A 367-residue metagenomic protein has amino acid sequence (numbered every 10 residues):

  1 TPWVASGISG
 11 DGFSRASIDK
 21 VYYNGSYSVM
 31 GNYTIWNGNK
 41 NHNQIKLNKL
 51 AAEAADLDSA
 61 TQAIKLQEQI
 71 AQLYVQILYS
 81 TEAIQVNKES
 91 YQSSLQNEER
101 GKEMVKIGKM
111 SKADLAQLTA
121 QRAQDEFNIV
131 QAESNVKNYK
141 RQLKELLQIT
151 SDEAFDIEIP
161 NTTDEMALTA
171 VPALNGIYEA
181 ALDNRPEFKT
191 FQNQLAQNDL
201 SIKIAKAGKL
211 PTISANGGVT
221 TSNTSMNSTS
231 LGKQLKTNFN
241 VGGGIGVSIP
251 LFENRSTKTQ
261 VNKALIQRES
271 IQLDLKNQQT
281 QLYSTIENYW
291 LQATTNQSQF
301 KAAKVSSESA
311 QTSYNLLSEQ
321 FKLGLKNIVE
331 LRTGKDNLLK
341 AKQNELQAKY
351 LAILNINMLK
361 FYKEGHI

Functional and structural regions predicted by a protein language model:
T1-Y33, P160-A170, K203, N216-I249: Small/polar, glycine/serine/threonine/aspartate-rich low-complexity segments that form flexible
P2-G12, I149-G217: Amphipathic alpha-helical coiled-coil scaffold segments and their short linker/junction regions
V21, I35-A63, A113, Q117 (+4 more regions): Sec/SRP-type N-terminal targeting helices
A63-A180, Q292, N296, L338 (+1 more regions): Periplasmic alpha-helical coiled-coil/stalk elements that build and connect Gram-negative outer-membrane
Q124-I149, V305-G365: Short segments within alpha-helical structural elements
